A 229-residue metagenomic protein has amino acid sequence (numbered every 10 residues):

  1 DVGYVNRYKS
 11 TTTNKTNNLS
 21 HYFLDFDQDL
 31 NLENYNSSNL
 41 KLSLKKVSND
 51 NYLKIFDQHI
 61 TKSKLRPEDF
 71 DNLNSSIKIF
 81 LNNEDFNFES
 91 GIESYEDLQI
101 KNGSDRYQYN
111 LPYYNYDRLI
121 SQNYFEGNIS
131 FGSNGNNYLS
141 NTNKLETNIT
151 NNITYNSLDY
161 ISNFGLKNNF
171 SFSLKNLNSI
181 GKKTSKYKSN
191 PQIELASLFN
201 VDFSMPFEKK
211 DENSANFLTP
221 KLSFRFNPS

Functional and structural regions predicted by a protein language model:
D1-S229: Outer-membrane beta-barrel proteins and related beta-barrel translocases across Gram-negative bacteria
